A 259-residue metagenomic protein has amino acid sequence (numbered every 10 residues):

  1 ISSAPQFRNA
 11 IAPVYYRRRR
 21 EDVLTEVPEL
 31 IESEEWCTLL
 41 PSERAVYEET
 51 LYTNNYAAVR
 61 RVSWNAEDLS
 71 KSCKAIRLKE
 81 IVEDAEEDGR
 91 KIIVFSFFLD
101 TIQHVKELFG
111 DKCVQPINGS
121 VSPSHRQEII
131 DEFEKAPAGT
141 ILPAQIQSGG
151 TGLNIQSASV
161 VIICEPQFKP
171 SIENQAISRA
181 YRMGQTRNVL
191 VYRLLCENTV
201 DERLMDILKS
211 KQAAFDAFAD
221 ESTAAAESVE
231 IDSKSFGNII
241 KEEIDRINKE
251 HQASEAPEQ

Functional and structural regions predicted by a protein language model:
I1-R90, L99-D100, E107, K211-K234 (+3 more regions): Interdomain linker/hinge connecting the two RecA-like lobes of the SF2 helicase core
Y15-R20, K74, R126, R179-R182 (+1 more regions): Short, cationic motifs built from Arg/Lys/His that form the positively charged side of catalytic pockets
L24-L51, A144-A225: SF2 helicase/translocase ATPase core recognition
D68-I76, S96, S120-Q127, S171: Conserved phosphate-coordination/catalytic loops
I81-D88, F133-A136, A180-M183: Hydrophobic helix-cap positions at the C-terminus of alpha-helices in RecA-like/P-loop ATPase nucleotide-binding cores
I93-F95, Q103-H104, D111-G149: Conserved helicase ATPase core of P-loop NTP-dependent helicases/translocases
F109-K112, S157: Short, structured coil segments at secondary-structure junctions
